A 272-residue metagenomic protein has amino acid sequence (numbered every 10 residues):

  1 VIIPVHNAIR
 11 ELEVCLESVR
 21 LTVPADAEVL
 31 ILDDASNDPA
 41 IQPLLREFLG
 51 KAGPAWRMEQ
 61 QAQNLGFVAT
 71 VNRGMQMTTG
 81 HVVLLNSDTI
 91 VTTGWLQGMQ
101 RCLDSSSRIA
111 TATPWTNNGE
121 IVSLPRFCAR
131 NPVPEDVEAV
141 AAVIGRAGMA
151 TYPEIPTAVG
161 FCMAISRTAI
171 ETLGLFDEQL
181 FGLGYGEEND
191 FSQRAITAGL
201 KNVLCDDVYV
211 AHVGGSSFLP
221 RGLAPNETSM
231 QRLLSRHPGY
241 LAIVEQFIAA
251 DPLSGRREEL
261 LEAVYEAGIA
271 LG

Functional and structural regions predicted by a protein language model:
E17-D26: Short, acidic, metal-binding catalytic loop of nucleotide-sugar glycosyltransferases
D33-L44, Q63: A conserved acidic beta->alpha catalytic loop
Q61-T78: Glycine-rich, basic loop-to-helix element that forms the pyrophosphate-binding segment of sugar-nucleotide handling
Q76, N131-T168: A recurrent flexible, glycine/aromatic-enriched loop bordering the glycosyltransferase active site that acts as
T79-I90: Short beta-strand-to-loop acidic/aromatic patch adjacent to the donor-nucleotide binding site
T89-R130: Conserved donor NDP-sugar-binding/catalytic core segment of glycosyltransferases
G98-M99, E154-G174, Q179-Y209: A short, conserved alpha-helix in the catalytic core of glycosyltransferases
E120, Q193-A270: Active-site-adjacent helix/loop segment of glycosyltransferases that harbors family-specific signature motifs
